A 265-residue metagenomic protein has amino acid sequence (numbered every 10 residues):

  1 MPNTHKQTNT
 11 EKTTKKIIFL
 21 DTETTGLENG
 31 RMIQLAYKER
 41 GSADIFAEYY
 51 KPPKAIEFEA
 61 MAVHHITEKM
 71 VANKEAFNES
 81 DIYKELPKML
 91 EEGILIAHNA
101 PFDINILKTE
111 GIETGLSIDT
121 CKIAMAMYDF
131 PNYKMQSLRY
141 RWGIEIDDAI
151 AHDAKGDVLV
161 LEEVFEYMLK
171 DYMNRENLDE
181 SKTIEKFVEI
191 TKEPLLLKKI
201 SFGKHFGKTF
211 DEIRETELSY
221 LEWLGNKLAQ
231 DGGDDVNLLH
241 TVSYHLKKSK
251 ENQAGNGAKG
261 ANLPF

Functional and structural regions predicted by a protein language model:
M1-T10, Y167-F265: Acidic two-metal-ion nuclease catalytic site recognized across multiple nuclease folds, prominently DnaQ/RNase D-T
P2-L116, T120, M125, D129-H152: Conserved non-catalytic scaffold segment of RNase H-like nuclease domains
V63, V71, I112, V158-V160 (+4 more regions): Extended aliphatic helical segments
K84-K88, E166, E222: Surface-exposed alpha-helical segments enriched in charged/polar residues
E91, G156-D157, D231-G233: Juxtamembrane/interface motifs at transmembrane-helix termini
I94-P101, N105-I106, E110, K134-K199: Acidic, Mg2+-coordinating catalytic module of metal-dependent nucleases/exonucleases that use a two-metal-ion mechanism
T120, V158-L161, E217, L221: Short runs of predominantly hydrophobic/aromatic residues within well-ordered alpha helices that form helix-helix
